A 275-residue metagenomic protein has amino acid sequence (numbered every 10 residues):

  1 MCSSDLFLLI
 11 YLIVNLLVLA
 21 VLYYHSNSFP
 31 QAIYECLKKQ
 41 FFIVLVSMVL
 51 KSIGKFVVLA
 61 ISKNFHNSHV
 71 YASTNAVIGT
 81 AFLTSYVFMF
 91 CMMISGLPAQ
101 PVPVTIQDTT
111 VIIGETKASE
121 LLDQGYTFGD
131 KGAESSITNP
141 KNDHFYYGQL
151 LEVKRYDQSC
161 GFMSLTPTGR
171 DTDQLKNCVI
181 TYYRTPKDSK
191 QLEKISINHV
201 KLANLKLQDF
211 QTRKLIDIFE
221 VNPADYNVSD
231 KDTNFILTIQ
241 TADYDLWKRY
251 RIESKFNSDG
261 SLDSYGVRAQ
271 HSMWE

Functional and structural regions predicted by a protein language model:
C2-S3: Short, small-residue-biased leader/transition segments that mark boundaries at the very start of proteins
L8-H66: Membrane-embedded alpha-helical segments of integral membrane proteins
H69-P98: Internal/C-terminal transmembrane anchor helices
S95-L151: N-terminal export/targeting and maturation segments
I106-L122, Y126, S164-F235: Long, charged/polar, surface-exposed segments that mediate recognition or autoinhibition
P140-Q174: Structured domain cores in non-transmembrane regions
F235-S258: Low-complexity, intrinsically disordered Gly/Pro/Thr-rich segments
N257-E275: Short, low-complexity, Pro/Ser/Thr/Gly-rich segments in the mature regions of secreted, periplasmic
